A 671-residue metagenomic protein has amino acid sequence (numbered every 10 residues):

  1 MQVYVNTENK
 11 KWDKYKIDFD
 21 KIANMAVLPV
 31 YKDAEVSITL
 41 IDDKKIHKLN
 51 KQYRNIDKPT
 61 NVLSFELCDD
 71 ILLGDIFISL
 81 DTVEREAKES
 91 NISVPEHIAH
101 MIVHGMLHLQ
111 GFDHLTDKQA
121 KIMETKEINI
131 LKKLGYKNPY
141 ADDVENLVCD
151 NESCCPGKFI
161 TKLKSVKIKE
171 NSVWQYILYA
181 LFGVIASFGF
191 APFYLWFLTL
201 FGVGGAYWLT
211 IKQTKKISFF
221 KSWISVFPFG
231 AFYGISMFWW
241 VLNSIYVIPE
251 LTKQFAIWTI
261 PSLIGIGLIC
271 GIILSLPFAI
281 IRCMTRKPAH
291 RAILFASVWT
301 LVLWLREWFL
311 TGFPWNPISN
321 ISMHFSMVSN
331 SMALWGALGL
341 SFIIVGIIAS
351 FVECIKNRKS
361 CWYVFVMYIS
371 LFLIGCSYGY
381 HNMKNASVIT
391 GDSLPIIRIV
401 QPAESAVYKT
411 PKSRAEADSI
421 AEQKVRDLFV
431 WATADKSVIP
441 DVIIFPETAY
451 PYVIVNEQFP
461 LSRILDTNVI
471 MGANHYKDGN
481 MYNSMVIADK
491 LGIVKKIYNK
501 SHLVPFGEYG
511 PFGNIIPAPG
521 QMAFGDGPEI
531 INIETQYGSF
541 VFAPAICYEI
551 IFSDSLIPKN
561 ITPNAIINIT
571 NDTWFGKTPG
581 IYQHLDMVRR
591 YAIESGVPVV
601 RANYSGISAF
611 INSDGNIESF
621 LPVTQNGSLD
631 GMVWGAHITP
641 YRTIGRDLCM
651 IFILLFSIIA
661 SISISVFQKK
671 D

Functional and structural regions predicted by a protein language model:
M1-I98, L109-F159: An acidic/histidine-cluster motif and surrounding catalytic segment that typifies divalent-metal-assisted enzyme active
N61-L63, S319, V504-I516, T624-P640: A short, polar/charged loop-to-alpha-helix boundary motif
V103, L107-G111, W240, R306 (+2 more regions): Short active-site segment of divalent metal-dependent hydrolases/proteases that encodes the spacing between
L163-A386, K577, N603-S605, E618 (+1 more regions): Membrane-embedded alpha-helical bundles of multi-pass enzymes that act on lipidic or dolichyl-linked glycan substrates
N171, Q175, L371-A434, G576-G580 (+4 more regions): Non-cytosolic juxtamembrane linkers/loops that tether extracellular or periplasmic domains to nearby transmembrane
N243-G265, W304-W335, M481-S553, I557 (+1 more regions): Active-site catalytic loop in hydrolytic enzyme cores
C270, V442, T448-M471, K477 (+4 more regions): CN hydrolase (nitrilase-like) catalytic-core segments centered on the catalytic cysteine and neighboring Lys/Glu
Y378-P505, I530-P544, Y548, L556-I557: Soluble catalytic regions of membrane-associated enzymes that act on cell-envelope and secretory-pathway components
